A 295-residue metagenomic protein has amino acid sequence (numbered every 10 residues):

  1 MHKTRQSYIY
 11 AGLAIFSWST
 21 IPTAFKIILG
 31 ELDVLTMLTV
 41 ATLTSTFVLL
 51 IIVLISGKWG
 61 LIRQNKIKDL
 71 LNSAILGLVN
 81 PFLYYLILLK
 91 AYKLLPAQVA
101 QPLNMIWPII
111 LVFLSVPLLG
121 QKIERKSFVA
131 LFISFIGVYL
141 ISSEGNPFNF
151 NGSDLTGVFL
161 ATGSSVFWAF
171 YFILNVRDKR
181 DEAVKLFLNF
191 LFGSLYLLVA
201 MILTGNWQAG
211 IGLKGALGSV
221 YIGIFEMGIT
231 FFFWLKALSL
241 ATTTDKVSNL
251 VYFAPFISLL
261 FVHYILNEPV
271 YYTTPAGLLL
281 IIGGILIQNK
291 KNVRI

Functional and structural regions predicted by a protein language model:
M1-V40, P147-R177, L195-V199, F261 (+1 more regions): Glycine-/small-residue-enriched transmembrane alpha-helix faces in small-molecule transporters and effluxers
K3-Y8, E31-T39, N65-L70, S143-S165 (+2 more regions): Juxtamembrane helix-entry segments on the extracytoplasmic side of multipass membrane proteins
S19, T23, G77-F82, L86 (+6 more regions): Hydrophobic/small/kink-forming positions within alpha-helical transmembrane segments of polytopic membrane proteins
I21-P22, G57-L103, L140, G223-T242: Specific transmembrane alpha-helical segments of multi-pass solute transporters/efflux pumps, especially DMT/EamA
E31-L83, I110-L111, G163-Y171, F187-T204 (+1 more regions): Transmembrane alpha-helices of multi-pass small-molecule transport proteins
L38-V40, V99-I106, R177-S194, M227-Y264: Helix-helix packing/entry segments at the starts of transmembrane helices
L49, I123-G145, T273-N292: Hydrophobic transmembrane alpha-helices of multi-pass small-molecule transport proteins
V53, W107-F132, P255-P275: C-terminal transmembrane-helix exit sites in multi-pass transporters
